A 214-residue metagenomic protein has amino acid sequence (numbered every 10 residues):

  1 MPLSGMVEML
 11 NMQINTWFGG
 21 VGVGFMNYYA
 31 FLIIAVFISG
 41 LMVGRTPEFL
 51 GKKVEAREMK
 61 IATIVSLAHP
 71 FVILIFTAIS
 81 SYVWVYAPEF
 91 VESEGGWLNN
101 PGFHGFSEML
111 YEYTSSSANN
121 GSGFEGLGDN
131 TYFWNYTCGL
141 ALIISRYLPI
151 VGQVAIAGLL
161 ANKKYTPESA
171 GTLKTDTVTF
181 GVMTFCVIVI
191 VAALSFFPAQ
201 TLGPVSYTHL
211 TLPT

Functional and structural regions predicted by a protein language model:
M1-R45, K60, H69-E108, S115-N120: Membrane-embedded translocation segments of transport machinery
G22, F124-E168: Extended, compositionally biased non-globular segments
L41-E55, A155-T175: Alpha-helical transmembrane segments
A56-L67, D176-F185: Alpha-helical transmembrane segments and their helix-start/interface "positive-inside/aromatic belt" motifs in integral
S80, P149-A161, A193-Y207: Membrane-helix cytosolic exit motif
G181-F197: Final/C-terminal transmembrane alpha-helix of multipass membrane proteins
T208-T214: Conserved small/polar residues in nucleotide/adenosyl-binding loops
